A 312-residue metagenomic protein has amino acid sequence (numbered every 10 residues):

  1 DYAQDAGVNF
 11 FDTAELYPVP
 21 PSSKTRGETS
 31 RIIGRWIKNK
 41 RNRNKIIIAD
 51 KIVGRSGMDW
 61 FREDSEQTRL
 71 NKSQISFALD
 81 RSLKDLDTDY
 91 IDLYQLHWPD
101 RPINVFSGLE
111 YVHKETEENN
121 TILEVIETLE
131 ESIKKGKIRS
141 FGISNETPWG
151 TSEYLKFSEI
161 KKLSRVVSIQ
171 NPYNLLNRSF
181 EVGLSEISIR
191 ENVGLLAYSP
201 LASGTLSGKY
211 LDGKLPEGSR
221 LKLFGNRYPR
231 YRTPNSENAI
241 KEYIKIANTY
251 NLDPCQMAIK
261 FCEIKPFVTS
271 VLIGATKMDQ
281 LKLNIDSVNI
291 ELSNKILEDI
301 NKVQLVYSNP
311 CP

Functional and structural regions predicted by a protein language model:
D1-A3, N71-D85, T151-L155: Short, acidic/polar
D1-K51, S76, D89, K134: N-terminal binding-site loop/beta-alpha segment at the start of enzyme catalytic domains that lines or forms
F11-T13, I91, F141, M257: Alpha-helix N-cap/helix-start motif at helix boundaries, enriched for small hydrophobics
A14-P18, E28, I52-V53, H97-P99 (+2 more regions): Short, solvent-exposed turn/loop segments enriched in Gly/Ser/Thr/Pro and often Arg
P20-G27, G54-R69, P102-Y111: Surface-exposed, active-site-proximal loop segments in enzymatic domains
R41-V53, V193-G204: Glycine-rich, aromatic-flanked loop segments that form ligand/cofactor-binding clefts across common enzyme folds
K84-S107: Active-site groove signature of glycoside hydrolases
P99-K302: Beta/alpha (TIM)-barrel catalytic core signal, keyed to glycine-rich beta->alpha loops juxtaposed to Asp/Glu that bind
